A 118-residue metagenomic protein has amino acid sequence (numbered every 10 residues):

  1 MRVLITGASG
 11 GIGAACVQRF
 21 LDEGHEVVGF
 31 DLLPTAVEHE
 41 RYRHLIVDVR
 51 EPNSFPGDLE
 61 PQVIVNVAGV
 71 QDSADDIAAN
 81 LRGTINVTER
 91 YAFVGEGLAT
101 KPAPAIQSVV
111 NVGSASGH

Functional and structural regions predicted by a protein language model:
T6, P61-A68, S108-N111: Rossmann-fold scaffold of SDR-type NAD(P)-dependent oxidoreductases
T6-E23: N-terminal Rossmann NAD(P)H-binding glycine-rich loop of SDR-like oxidoreductase domains
E23-V37: Conserved glycine-rich Rossmann-like NAD(P)H-binding loop of the short-chain dehydrogenase/reductase
R43-P61: Conserved Rossmann-fold cofactor-binding substructure of NAD(P)-dependent oxidoreductases
Q71-A74, H118: Helix N-cap/beta-alpha junction loops of NAD(P)-dependent oxidoreductase domains
T88-E89: A short, exposed helix-loop element centered on a Lys and neighboring polar residues
S114: Residue(s) in the substrate-gating loop at a strand-loop-helix junction that position the organic substrate next
